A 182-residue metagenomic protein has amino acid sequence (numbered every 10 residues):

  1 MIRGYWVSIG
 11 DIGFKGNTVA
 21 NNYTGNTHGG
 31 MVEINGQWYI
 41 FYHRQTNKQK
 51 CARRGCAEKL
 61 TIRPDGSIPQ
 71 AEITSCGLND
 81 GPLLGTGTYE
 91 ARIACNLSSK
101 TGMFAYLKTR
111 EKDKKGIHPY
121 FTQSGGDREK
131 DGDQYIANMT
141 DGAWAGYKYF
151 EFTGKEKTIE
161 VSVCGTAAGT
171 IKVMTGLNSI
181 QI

Functional and structural regions predicted by a protein language model:
M1-Q181: Carbohydrate-active catalytic/glycan-binding domains of CAZyme proteins, especially the secreted or lumenal ectodomains
